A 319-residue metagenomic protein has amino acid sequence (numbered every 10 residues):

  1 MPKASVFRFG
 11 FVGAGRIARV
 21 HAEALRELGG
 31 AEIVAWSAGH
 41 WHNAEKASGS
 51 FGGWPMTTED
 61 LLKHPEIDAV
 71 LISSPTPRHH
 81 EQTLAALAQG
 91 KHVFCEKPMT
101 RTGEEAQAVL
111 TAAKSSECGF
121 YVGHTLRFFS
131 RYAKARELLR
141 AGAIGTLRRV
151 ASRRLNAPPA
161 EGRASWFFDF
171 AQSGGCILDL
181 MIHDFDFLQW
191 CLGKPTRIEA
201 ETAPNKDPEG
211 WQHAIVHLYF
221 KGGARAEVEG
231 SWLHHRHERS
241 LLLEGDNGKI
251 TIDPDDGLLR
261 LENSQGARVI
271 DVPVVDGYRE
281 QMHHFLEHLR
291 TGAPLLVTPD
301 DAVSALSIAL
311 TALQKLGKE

Functional and structural regions predicted by a protein language model:
M1, F185-D256, M282-A293, A312: Contiguous beta-strand/loop segments that form the cofactor/metal-binding neighborhood of enzyme cores
M1-F51: N-terminal Rossmann-like dinucleotide-binding module
M1-V6, A69-I72, Q107, K221 (+1 more regions): C-terminal helix-rich "cap/oligomerization" subdomain common to oxidoreductases
G39, D271-H283, V297: Active-site loop of classical SDR/Rossmann-like NAD(P)-dependent oxidoreductases, centered on the catalytic Tyr-X3-Lys
G53-A112: Beta-loop-alpha module in the N-terminal Rossmann-like domain of NAD(P)-dependent dehydrogenases, especially those
C95, F120-V122, I252: Hydrophobic residues in well-ordered beta-strands that form the structural core
G119, L126-D207: Predominantly a Rossmann-like dinucleotide-binding segment in NAD(P)-dependent oxidoreductases
